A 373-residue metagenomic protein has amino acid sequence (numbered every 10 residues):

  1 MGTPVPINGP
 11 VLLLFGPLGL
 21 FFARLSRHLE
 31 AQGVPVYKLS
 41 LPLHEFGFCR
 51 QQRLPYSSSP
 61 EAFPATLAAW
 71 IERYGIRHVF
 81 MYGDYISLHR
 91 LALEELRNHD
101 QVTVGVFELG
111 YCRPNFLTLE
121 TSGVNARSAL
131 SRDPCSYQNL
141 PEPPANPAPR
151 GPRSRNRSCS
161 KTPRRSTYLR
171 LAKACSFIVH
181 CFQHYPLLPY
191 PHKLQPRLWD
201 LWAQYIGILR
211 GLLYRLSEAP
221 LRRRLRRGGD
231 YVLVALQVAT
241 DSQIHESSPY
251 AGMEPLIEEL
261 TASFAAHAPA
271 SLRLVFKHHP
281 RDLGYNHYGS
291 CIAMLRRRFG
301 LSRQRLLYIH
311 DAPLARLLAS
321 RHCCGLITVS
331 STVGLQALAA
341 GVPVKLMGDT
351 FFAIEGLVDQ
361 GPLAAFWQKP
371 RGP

Functional and structural regions predicted by a protein language model:
M1-P42: N-terminal subdomain of nucleotide-sugar transferases
G2-N8, G151-L194, W199, L212-V232: Nucleotide-sugar donor-binding and catalytic loop/hinge architecture of NDP-sugar-dependent glycosyltransferases
P10, R77-H78, D230-Y231, R273 (+1 more regions): Structural motif
L14-L18, R226-E258, A262-A265, S271 (+1 more regions): Active-site donor-nucleotide binding/catalytic segment of nucleotide-sugar enzymes
G19-R24, L41-Y137, G334: Active-site and donor-binding regions of nucleotide-sugar-utilizing enzymes
R50, F264-P313: Catalytic donor nucleotide-activated moiety binding site of glycosyltransferases and closely related
H78-R90, D311-V358: A donor-sugar binding/catalytic signature common to diverse glycosyltransferases and related nucleotide-sugar
S131-I178, G356-P373: Leloir-type glycosyltransferase catalytic cores
